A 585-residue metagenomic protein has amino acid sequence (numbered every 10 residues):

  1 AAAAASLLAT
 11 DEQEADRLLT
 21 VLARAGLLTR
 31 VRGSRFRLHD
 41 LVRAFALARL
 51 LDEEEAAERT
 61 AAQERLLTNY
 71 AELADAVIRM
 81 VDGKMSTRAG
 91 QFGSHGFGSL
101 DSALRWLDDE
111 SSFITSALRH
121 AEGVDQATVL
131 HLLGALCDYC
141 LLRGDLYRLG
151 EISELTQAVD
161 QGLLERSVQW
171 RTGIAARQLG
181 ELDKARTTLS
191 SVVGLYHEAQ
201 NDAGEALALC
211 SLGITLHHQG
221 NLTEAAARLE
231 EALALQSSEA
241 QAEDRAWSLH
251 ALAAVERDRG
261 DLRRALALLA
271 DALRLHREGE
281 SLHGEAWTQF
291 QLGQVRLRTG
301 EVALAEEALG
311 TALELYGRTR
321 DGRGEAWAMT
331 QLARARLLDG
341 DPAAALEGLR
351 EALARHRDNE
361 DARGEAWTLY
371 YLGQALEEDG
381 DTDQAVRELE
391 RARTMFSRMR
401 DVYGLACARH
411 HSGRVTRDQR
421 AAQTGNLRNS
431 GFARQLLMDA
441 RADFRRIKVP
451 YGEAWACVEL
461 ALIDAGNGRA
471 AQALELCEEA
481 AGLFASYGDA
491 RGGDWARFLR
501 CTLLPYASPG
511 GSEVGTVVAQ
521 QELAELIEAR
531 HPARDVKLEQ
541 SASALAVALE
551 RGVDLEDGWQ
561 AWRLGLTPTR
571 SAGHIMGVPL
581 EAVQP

Functional and structural regions predicted by a protein language model:
A1-E72, V129-L133: C-terminal boundary/linker of central alpha/beta nucleotide-binding cores
F45, R49, Q63, L73 (+3 more regions): Short, well-ordered secondary-structure microsegments that present a prominent hydrophobic/aromatic side chain
A121, C140, D160, A176 (+11 more regions): Eukaryotic all-alpha helical interaction scaffolds
V168-A176, L182, T188, L195 (+23 more regions): TPR/Sel1-like alpha-solenoid repeat signature
V449-Y451, E475, E479-P585: C-terminal non-catalytic interaction modules
